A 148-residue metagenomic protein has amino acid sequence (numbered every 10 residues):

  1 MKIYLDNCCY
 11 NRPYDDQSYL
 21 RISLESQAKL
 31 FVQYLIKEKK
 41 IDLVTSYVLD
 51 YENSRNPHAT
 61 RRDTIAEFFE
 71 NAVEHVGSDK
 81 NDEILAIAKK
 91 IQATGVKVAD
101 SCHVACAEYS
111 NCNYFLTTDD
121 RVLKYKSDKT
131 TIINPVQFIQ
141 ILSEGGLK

Functional and structural regions predicted by a protein language model:
M1-T45, R55-D63, S143-K148: Short, well-structured N-terminal submotif of metal-dependent ribonuclease cores
K2, D16-S26, E108-K148: Acidic, PIN/NYN-like endoribonuclease modules and their adjacent C-terminal/linker elements
Y10, L49-N53, D82: Short, catalytically relevant binding-site loops at active-site mouths
Y19, Y51-E52, K89-Q92: Short, contiguous strand/loop micro-motifs
E25, E52, D100: Acidic-residue sensor for enzyme active/binding pockets
I36-K37, S54, F69-E70, K89 (+1 more regions): Alpha-helix boundary recognition
I41-T45, L49, P57-A59, I65-N71 (+3 more regions): Anionic, Ser/Thr-rich low-complexity intrinsically disordered regions
E74-Y114, D120, K124: Active-site neighborhoods of divalent-metal-dependent phosphate/nucleic-acid chemistry enzymes
